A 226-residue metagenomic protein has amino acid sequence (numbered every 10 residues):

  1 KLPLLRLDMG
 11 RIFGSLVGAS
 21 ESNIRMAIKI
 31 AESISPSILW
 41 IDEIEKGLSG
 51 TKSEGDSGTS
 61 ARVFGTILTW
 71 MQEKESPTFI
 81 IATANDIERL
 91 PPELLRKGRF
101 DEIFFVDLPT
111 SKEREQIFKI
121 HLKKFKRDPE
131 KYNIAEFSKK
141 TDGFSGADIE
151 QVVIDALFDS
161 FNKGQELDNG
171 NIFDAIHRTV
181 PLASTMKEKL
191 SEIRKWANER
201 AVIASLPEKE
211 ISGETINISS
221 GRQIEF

Functional and structural regions predicted by a protein language model:
K1-S138, A156: Walker A/P-loop NTP-binding motif of AAA+ ATPase domains
E136-V152, K163-F226: C-terminal engagement/docking regions of AAA+ P-loop ATPases
